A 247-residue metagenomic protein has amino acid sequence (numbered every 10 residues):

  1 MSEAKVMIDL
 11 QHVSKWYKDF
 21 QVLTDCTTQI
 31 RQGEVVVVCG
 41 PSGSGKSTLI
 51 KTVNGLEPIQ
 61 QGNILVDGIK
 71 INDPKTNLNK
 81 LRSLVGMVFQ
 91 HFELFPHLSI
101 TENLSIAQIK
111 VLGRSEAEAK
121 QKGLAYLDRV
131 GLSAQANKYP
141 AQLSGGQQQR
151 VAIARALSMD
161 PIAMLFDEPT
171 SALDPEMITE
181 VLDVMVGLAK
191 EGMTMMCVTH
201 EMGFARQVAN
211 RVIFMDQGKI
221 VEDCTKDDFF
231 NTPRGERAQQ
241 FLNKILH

Functional and structural regions predicted by a protein language model:
K5-L10, S14-K226: ABC family nucleotide-binding domain
F214-Q217, K226-H247: C-terminal boundary and immediately downstream tail of ABC-type ATPase nucleotide-binding domains
